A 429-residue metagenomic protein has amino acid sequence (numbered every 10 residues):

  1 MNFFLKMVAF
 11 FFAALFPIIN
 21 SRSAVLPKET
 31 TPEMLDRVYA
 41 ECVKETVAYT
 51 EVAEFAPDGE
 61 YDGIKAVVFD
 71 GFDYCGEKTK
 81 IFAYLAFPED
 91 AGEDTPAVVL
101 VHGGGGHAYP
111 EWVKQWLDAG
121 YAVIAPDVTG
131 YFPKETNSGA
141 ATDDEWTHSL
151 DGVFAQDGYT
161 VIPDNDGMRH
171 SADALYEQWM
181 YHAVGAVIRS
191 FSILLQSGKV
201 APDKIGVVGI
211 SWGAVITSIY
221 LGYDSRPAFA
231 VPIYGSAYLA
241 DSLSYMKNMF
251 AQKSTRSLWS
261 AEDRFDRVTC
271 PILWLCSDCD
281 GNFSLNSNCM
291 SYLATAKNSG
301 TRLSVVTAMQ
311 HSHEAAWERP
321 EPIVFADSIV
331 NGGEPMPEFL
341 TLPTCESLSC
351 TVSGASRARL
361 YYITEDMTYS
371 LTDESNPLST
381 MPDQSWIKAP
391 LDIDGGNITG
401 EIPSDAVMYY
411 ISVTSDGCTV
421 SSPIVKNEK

Functional and structural regions predicted by a protein language model:
C42-G92: N-terminal cap/lid segment of alpha/beta-hydrolase-fold proteins
F82, E93-G103: Short beta-strand element of the alpha/beta-hydrolase
K114-V184, S236-N248: Cap/lid segment of the alpha/beta-hydrolase catalytic domain
H182, I188-K253: Primarily recognizes the serine-hydrolase "nucleophile elbow" in alpha/beta-hydrolase and SGNH/GDSL folds
D241-T295: The feature captures the conserved acid-bearing segment of alpha/beta-hydrolase catalytic domains
T295-H313: Catalytic histidine neighborhood in serine/cysteine hydrolases with alpha/beta-hydrolase-type architecture
W317, V324-Y362, I387-G395, E401: Surface beta-strand/loop "capping" patches
S353-K429: C-terminal beta-sandwich/jelly-roll accessory domains of carbohydrate-active enzymes
